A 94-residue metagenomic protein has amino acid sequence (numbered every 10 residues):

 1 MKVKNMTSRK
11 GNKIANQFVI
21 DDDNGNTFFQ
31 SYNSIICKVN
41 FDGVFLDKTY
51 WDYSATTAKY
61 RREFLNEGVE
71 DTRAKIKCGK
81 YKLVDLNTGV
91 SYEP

Functional and structural regions predicted by a protein language model:
M1-P94: Terminal leader/tail segments of proteins
